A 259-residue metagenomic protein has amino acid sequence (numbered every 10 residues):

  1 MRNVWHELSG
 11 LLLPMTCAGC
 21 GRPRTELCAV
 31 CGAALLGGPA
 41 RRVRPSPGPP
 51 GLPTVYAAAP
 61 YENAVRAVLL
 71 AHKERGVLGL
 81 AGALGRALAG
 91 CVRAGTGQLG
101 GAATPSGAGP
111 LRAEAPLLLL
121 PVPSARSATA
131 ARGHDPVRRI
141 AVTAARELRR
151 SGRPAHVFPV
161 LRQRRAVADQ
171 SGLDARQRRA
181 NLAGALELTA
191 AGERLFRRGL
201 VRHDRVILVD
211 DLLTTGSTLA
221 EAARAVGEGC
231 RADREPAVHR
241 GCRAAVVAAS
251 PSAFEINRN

Functional and structural regions predicted by a protein language model:
M1-N259: Glycine-rich phosphate/pyrophosphate-handling loop used in enzymes and phosphotransfer proteins
